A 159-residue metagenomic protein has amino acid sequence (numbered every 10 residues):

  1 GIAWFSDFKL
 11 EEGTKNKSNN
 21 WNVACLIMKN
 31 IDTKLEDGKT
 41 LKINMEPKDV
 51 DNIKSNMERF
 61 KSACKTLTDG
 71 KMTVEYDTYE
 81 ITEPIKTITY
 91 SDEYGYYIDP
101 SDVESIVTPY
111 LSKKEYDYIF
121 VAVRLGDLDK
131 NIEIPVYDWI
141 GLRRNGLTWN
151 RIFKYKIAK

Functional and structural regions predicted by a protein language model:
G1-N16: Extracellular and organelle-lumenal recognition/adhesion modules and their flexible linkers in secreted
W4-S6, W21, G146-T148: Residues that flank catalytic or metal-binding motifs in active/ligand-binding sites
K15-W139, R143: Propeptide-to-catalytic entry region of secreted or membrane-anchored zinc metalloproteases
G146-K159: Short pre-active-site segment immediately N-terminal to the catalytic Zn-binding motif
